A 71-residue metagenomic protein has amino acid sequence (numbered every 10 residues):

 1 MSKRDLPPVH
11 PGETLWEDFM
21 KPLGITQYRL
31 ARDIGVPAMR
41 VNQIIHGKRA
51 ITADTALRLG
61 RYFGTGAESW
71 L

Functional and structural regions predicted by a protein language model:
M1-I25: A short, Lys/Arg-rich alpha-helix, primarily the initiator
E17, Y28, L57: Residues within the helices of the helix-turn-helix
M20, A31, G60: The alpha-helix within a helix-turn-helix
G24-Q43: Short alpha-helical DNA-recognition segment
K48-R61: Short, basic-rich loop-to-helix N-cap that marks the start of a DNA-contacting helix
T65-L71: Short C-terminal boundary/hinge segments that cap the last helix of small helical domains
